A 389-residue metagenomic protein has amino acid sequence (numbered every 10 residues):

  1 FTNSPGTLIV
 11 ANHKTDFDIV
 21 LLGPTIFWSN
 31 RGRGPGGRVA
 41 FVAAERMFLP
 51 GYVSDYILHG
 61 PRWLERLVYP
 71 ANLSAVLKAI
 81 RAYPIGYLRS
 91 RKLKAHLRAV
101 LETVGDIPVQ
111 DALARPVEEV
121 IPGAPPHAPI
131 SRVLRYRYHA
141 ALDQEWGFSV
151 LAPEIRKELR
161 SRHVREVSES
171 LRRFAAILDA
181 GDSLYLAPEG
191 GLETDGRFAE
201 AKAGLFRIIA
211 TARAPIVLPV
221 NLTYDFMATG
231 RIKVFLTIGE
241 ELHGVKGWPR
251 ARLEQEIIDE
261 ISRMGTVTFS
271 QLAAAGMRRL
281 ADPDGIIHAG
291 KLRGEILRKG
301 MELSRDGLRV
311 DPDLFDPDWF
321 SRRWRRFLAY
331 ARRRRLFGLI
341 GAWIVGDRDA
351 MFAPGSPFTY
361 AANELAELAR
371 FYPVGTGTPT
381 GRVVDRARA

Functional and structural regions predicted by a protein language model:
F1-L58, L101-I121: Conserved H-X4-D acyltransferase segment
F17-V20, A71, R172, A203: A structural signal for well-ordered alpha-helical segments within the folded catalytic domains of diverse enzymes
G60-R62: Rieske [2Fe-2S] iron-sulfur-binding domain
L64-V68, I80: Ligand-binding beta-strand-loop-alpha-helix segment within the catalytic cores of soluble metabolic enzymes
A82-G86: Conserved nucleotide-sugar phosphate-binding/catalytic loop shared by glycosyltransferases and other
Y87, K92-A389: Non-catalytic C-terminal accessory region of glycerolipid acyltransferases and related lyso-lipid remodeling enzymes
